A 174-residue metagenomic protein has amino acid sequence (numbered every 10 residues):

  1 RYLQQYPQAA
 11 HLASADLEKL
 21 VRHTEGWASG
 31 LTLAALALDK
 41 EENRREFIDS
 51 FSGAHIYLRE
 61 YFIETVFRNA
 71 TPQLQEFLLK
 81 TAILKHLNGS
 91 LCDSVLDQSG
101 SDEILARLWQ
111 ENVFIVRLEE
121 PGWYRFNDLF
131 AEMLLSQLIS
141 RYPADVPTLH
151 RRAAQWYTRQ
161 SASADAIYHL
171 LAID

Functional and structural regions predicted by a protein language model:
R1-E25, A35-S52, R59, I63: Helix-loop-helix "sensor" segment of P-loop NTPases
A10, R44-R45, I115, S140-D145: Alpha-solenoid repeat scaffolds
A10, S52, I56, Q98-S101 (+2 more regions): Flexible, glycine- and charge-enriched loops at secondary-structure boundaries
S14-R22, T32-A35, Q75, L79 (+1 more regions): Short, well-structured alpha-helical segments
L20, W27, L31-A34, L78 (+3 more regions): Generic structural signal for small/hydrophobic residues in well-ordered secondary structure, especially within
V21-E42, A82-K85, D93, W109-I115 (+2 more regions): Short, amphipathic alpha-helical segments that act as regulatory/interfacial helices in nucleotide-processing proteins
E60-I139, T148-R151: C-terminal boundary/linker of central alpha/beta nucleotide-binding cores
A144-D174: Extended alpha-helical scaffolding segments used for macromolecular assembly and cargo binding
